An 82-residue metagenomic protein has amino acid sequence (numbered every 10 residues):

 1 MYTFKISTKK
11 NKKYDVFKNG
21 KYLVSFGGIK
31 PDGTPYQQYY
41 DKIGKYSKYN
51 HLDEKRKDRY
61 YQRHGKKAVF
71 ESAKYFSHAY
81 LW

Functional and structural regions predicted by a protein language model:
M1-W82: Arg/Lys-rich, low-complexity, intrinsically disordered basic segments
